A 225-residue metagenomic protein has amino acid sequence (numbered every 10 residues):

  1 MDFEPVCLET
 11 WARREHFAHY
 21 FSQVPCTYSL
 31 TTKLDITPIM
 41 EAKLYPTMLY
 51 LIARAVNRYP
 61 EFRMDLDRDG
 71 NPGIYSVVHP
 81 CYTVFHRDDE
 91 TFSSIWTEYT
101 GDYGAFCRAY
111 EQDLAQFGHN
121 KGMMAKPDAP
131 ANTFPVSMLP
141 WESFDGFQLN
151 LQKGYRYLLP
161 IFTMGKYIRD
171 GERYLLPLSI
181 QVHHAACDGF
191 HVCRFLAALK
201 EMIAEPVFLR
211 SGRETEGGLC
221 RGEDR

Functional and structural regions predicted by a protein language model:
M1-T32, M124, A131-L175: Flexible, Gly/Pro-enriched loop and linker segments at secondary-structure and domain junctions
F21-I39, S76-G101, L175-Q181: Acyl/amide activation-and-transfer machinery of modular secondary-metabolite enzymes
K43-P80: Hydrophobic "lid/gating" helix adjacent to the active-site nucleophile that controls access to an acyl-thioester pocket
H86-F144: Helical lid/core segments from catalytic subdomains that handle acyl or acyl-like groups
G104, Q116, R156-R210: Active-site-proximal acidic secondary-structure segment that organizes catalysis
